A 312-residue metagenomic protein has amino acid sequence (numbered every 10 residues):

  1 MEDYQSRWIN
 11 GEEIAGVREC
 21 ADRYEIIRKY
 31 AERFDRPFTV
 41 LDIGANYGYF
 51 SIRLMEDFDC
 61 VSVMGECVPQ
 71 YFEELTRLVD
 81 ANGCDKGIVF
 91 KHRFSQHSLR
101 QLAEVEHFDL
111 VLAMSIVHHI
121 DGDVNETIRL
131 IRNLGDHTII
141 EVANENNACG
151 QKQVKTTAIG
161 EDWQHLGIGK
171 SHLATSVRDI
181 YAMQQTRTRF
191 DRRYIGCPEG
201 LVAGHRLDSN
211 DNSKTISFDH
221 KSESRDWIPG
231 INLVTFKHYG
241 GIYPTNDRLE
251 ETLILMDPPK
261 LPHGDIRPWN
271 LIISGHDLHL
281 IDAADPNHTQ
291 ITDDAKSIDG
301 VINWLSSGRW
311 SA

Functional and structural regions predicted by a protein language model:
M1-R36, L41-V105, D179, R189-H220 (+2 more regions): Conserved N-terminal segment of class I S-adenosyl-L-methionine
L112: A conserved beta-strand element that flanks and buttresses the S-adenosyl-L-methionine
H119-L130: A short, conserved alpha-helix within the catalytic core of class I
G135-N146: Conserved beta-strand signature within the Rossmann-like core of class I S-adenosyl-L-methionine
I216-D247: Conserved structural core of kinase catalytic domains
K260-P268: Catalytic-loop of the protein kinase fold
G275-A312: C-lobe/activation-segment region of protein kinase-like
